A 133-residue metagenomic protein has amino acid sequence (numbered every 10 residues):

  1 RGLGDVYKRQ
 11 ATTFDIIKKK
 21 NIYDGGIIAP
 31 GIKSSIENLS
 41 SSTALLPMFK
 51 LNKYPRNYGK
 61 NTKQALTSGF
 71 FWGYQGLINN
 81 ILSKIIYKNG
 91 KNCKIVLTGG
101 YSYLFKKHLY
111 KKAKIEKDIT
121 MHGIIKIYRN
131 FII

Functional and structural regions predicted by a protein language model:
R1-Y7: Short, small-residue-biased leader/transition segments that mark boundaries at the very start of proteins
D5, T12-I17: Short beta-strand scaffold segments in enzyme catalytic cores
Y7-A11, I32, T98-G100: A short acidic Gly-Thr/Ser loop motif
D24-S68, W72, I127, F131: Glycine-rich phosphate-binding loop plus the immediately following alpha-helix
P55-K91, K112-A113: Adenine-nucleotide phosphate-binding core of ATP-dependent small-molecule kinases
G90-G100: Short glycine-rich phosphate-binding loop at a beta-alpha junction
Y110-I125, I133: Conserved phosphate-binding/catalytic loops in two-lobed NTP-binding clefts
